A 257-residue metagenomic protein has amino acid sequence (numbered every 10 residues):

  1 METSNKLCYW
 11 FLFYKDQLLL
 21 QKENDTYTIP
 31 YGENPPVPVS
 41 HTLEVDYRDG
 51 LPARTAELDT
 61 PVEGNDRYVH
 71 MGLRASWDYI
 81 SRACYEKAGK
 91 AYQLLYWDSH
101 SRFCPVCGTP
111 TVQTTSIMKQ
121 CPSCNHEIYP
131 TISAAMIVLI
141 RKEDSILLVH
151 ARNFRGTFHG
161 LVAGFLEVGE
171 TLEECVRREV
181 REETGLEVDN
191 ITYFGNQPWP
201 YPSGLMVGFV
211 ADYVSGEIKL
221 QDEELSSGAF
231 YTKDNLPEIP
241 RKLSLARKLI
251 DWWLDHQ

Functional and structural regions predicted by a protein language model:
M1-S101, R155-H159, Y201, Q221-Q257: Nudix hydrolase/Nudix homology domain
F13-L20, T115-L161, E187-V188, A211-Y213: N-terminal strand-loop-strand
A53, Q197-K219: Active-site-adjacent beta-strand/loop module that shapes the phosphate/pyrophosphate-binding cleft
K87-M136: Acidic, metal-coordinating catalytic segment for phosphate/diphosphate chemistry, firing primarily on the Nudix
M136, L205-V207, S226: Change "...and in nucleic-acid phosphodiester-cleaving endonucleases..." to "...and in nucleic-acid processing enzymes
L147, E167, P237: Nucleotide phosphate-binding site architecture
G160-G195, F209, E217: The catalytic Nudix box helix
